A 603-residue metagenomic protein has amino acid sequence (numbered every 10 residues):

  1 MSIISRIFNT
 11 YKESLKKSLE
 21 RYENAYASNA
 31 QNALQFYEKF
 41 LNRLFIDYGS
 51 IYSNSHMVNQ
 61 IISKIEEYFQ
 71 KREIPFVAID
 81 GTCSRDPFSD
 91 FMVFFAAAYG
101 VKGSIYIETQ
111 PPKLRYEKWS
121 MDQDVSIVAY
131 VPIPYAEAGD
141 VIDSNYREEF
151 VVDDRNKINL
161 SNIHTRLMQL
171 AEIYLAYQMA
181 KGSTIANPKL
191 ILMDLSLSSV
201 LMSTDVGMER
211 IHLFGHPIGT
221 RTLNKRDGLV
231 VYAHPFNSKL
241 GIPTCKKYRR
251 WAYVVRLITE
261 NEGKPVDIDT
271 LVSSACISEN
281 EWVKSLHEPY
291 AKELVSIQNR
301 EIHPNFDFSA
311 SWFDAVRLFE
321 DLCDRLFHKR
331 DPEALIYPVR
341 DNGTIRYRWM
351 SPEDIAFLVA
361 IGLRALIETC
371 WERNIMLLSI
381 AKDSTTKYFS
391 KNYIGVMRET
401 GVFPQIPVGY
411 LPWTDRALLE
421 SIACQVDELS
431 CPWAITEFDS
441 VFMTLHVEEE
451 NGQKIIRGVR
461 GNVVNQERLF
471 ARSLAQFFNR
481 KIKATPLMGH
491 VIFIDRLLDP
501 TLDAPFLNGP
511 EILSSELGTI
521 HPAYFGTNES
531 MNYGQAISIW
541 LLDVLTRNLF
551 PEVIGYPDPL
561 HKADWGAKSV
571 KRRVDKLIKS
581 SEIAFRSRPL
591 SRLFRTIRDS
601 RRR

Functional and structural regions predicted by a protein language model:
M1-I62, E67-F69, D153-R603: Long, contiguous domain-sized segments
S14, S18, K102-H164: Compact, glycine/acidic-enriched structural inserts
Q70-I74: A short, charged/proline- and glycine-enriched loop that marks the coil->beta-strand transition at the N-terminal
F76-I79: Short hydrophobic beta-strand that contains or immediately precedes a catalytic carboxylate
G81-P87: Short acidic, Gly/Ser-rich segments with clustered Asp/Glu that frequently serve as metal-coordination loops in enzyme
P87-F91, M202-D205: Short, conserved acidic/polar surface loops in the N-terminal third of protein domains
M92-S104, E209-L213, G395-M397: Amphipathic alpha-helical scaffolding segments
